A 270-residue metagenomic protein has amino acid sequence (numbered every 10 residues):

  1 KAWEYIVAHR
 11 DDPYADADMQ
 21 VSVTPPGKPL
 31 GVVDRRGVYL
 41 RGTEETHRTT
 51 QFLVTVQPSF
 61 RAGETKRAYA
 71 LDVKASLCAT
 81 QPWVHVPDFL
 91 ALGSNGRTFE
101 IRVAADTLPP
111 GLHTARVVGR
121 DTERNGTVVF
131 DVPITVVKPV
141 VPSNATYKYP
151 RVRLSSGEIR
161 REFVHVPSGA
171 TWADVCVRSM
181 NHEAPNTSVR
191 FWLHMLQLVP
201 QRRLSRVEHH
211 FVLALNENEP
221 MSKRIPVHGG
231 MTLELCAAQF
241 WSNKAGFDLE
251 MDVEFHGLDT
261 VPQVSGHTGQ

Functional and structural regions predicted by a protein language model:
H9-E45, V56-K66, G119-T122, T127-F163 (+1 more regions): Non-catalytic extracellular/lumenal accessory regions of secreted precursors
D16-Y39, H47-T49, L53, Q57-R102 (+2 more regions): Surface-exposed binding patches on compact interaction domains or structured appendages
E44, R161-T171, K223-G229: Extracellular and analogous surface-interaction loops
T46-V54, N95-R97, D106-V118, E158-R160: Short, solvent-exposed loop/turn segments enriched in Ser/Thr/Gly
Y69-L71, T107-L108, V118-T146, H182-T187 (+3 more regions): C-terminal edge strands of extracellular/lumenal beta-sandwich accessory domains
D88-G96, R124, V212-E217, V227: Short proline/glycine- and polar residue-rich coil/turn motifs
R153-R160, V164-R206: Acidic, Ser/Thr/Pro-rich low-complexity intrinsically disordered segments
